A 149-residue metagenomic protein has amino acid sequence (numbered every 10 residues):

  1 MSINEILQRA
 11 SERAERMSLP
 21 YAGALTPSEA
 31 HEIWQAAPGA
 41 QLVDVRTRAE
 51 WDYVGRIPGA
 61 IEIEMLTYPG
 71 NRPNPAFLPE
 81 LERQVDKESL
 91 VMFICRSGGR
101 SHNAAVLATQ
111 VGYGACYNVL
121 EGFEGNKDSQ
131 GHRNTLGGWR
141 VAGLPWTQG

Functional and structural regions predicted by a protein language model:
M1-A40, R48-L90, S101-G149: Rhodanese-like catalytic fold shared by cysteine-dependent sulfurtransferases and DSP/PTP-type phosphatases
D44, G98: Conserved G/P- and acidic residue-centered "switch" motifs that form tight phosphate/ATP-binding loops in soluble
F93-I94: Short, surface-exposed ligand- or partner-binding patches at beta-edge/loop junctions that are enriched in aromatics
